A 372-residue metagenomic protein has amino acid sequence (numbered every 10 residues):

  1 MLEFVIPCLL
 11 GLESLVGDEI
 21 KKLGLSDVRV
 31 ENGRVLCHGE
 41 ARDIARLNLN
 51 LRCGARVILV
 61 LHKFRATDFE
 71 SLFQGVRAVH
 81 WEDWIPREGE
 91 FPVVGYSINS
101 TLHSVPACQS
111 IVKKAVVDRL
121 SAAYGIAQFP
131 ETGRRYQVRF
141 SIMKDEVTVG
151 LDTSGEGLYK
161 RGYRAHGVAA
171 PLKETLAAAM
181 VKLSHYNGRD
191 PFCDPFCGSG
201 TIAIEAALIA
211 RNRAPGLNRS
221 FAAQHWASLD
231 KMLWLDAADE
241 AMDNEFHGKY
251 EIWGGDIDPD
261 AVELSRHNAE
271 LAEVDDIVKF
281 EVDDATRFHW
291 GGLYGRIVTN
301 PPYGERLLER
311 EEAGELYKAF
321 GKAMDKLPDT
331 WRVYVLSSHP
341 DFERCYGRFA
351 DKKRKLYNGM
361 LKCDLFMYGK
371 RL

Functional and structural regions predicted by a protein language model:
M1-R134: Non-catalytic nucleic-acid substrate-recognition regions in nucleic-acid-modifying enzymes
C8, D256, S337: Short beta-strand/turn micro-motifs composed of small residues that flank or help shape donor/cofactor-binding pockets
I98-T101, G157, P302-R306: A short, flexible beta-alpha/helix-coil linker loop
V138-S154, F366: C-terminal edge-of-domain segments
V149-H185: SAM-dependent Rossmann-like transferase core, predominantly class I methyltransferases with a strong bias toward
L172-W290, R306, R310-G314: Conserved S-adenosyl-L-methionine
D284-R287, G291-L372: C-terminal catalytic and target-recognition region of SAM-dependent MTase-like enzymes, primarily methyltransferases
